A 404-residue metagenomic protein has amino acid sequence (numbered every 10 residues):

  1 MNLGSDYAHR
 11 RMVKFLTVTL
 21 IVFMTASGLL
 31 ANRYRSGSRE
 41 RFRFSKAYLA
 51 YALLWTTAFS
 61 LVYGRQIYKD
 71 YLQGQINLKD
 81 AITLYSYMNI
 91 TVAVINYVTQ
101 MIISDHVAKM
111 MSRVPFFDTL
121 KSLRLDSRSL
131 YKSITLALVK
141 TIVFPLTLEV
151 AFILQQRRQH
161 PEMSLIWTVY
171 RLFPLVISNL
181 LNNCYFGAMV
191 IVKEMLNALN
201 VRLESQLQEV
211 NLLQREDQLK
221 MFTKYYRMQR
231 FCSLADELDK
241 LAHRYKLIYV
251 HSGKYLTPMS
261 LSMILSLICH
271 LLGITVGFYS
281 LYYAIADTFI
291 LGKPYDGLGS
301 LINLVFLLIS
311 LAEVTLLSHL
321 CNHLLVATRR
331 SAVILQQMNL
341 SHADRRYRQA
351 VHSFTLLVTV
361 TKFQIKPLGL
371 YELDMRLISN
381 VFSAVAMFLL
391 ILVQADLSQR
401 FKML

Functional and structural regions predicted by a protein language model:
M1-T57, L136-V139, V143, E216-L404: Terminal membrane-anchoring module of integral membrane proteins
N2, A8-I21, K69, Q73-Q75 (+3 more regions): Membrane-cytosol interface segments
M12-F23, R65-Y71, R113-V114, M195-A198 (+1 more regions): Short, Φ-rich (hydrophobic/aromatic) sequence segments
L16, L20-R35, N96-R124, K246: Short N-terminal secondary-structure initiator segments
R39-V98, P115-G187, V201-Y226, G277-L308 (+1 more regions): Helix-loop-helix junctions within predominantly alpha-helical proteins
N77-D80, I103, E162, Y185 (+3 more regions): Residue-level recognition of alpha-helical structural elements
N96-V114, N182-R202, S310-M338: Inner-leaflet juxtamembrane helices
N182-V201, S205-Q206, L213, L234-I248: Loop-centered beta-sheet repeat module
